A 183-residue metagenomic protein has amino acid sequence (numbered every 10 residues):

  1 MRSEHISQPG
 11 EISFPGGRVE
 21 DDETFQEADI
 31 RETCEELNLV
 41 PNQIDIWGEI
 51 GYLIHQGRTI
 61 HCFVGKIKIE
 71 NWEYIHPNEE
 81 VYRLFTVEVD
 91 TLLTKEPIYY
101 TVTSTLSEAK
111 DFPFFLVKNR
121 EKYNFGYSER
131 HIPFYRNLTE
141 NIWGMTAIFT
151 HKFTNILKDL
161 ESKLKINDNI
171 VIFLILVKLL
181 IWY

Functional and structural regions predicted by a protein language model:
M1-F14: N-terminal strand-loop-strand
R18-I142, A147-I156, L160-L164, L176: Unchanged
D168-V171, V177: Acidic, Ala/Val/Gly-enriched low-complexity intrinsically disordered segments
